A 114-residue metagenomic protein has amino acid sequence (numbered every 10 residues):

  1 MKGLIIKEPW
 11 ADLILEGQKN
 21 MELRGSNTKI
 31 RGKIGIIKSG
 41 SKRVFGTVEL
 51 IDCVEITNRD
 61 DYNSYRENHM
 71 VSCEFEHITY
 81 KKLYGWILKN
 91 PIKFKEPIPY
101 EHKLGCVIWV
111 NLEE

Functional and structural regions predicted by a protein language model:
M1-E114: Structured alpha/beta reader/binder surfaces that contact nucleic acids or chromatin modification marks
